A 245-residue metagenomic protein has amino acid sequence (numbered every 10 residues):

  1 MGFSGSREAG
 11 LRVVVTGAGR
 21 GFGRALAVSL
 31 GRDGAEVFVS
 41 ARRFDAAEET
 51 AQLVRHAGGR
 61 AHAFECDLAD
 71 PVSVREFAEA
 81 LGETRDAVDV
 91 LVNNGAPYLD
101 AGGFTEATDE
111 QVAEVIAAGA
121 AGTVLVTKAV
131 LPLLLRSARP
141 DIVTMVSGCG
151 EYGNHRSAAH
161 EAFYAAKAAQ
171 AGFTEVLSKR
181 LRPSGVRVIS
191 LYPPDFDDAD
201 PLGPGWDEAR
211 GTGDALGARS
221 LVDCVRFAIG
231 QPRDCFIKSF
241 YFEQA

Functional and structural regions predicted by a protein language model:
L11, G59-R60, D86-V88, L134-G148 (+1 more regions): Active-site loop of short-chain dehydrogenase/reductase
G17-G21: Conserved glycine-rich cofactor-binding loop
A35-E49: Conserved glycine-rich Rossmann-like NAD(P)H-binding loop of the short-chain dehydrogenase/reductase
F64-F77, D109: The beta1-alpha1 cofactor-binding region of Rossmann-like NAD(H)/NADP(H)-dependent oxidoreductases
G102-F104, T108-A113: Substrate-binding pocket helix/loop in short-chain dehydrogenase/reductase
L135, D141-A169, T174-E175, K179-R182: Catalytic loop of short-chain dehydrogenase/reductase
S184-V186, S190-L191, D207-A245: C-terminal helical subdomain
